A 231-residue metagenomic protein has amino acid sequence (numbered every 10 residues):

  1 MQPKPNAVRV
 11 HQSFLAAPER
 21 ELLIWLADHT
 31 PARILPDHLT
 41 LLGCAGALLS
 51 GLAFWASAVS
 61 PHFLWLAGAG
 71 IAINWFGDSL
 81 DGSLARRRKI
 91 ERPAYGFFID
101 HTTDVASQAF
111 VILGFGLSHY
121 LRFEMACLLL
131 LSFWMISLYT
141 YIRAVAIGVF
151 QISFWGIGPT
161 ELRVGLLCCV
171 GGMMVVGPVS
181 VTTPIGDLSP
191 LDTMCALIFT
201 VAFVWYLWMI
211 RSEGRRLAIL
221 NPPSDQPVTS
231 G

Functional and structural regions predicted by a protein language model:
M1-G68, V111-G231: Hydrophobic alpha-helical transmembrane segments
F63, A69-L113, Y139-R143, R211-R215: Acidic (Asp/Glu-rich) catalytic motifs at the cytosolic membrane interface
